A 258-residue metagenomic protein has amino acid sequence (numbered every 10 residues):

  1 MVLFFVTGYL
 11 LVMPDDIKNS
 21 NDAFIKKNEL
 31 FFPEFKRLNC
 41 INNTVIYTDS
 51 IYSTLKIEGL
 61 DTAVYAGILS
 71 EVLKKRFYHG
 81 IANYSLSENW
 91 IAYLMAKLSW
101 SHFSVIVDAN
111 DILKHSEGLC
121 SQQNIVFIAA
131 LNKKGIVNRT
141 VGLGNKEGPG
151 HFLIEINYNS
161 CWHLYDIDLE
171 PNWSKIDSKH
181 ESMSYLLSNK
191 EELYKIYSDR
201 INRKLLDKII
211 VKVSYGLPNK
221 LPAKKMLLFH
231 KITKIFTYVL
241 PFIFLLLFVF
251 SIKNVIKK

Functional and structural regions predicted by a protein language model:
M1-E29: Intrinsically disordered, low-complexity N-terminal segments that are enriched in acidic
M1-Y9, P218-K258: C-terminal single-pass membrane-anchor helix
K18-H115: Secondary-structure boundary elements
C40-N43, D108, K175-D177, E181-K195 (+1 more regions): Short, solvent-exposed coil/turn linker segments
L69, L73, V105-I106, I112-V141 (+1 more regions): Cysteine-centered nucleophilic/redox motifs
S121, F127, L131, G150 (+7 more regions): N-terminal, helix-rich and Lys/Arg-enriched segments in bacterial and organellar proteins
I125-E191: Hydrophobic/aromatic-rich core segments of domains that either
Y194-K231: Juxtamembrane amphipathic/hinge helix adjacent to a transmembrane helix
